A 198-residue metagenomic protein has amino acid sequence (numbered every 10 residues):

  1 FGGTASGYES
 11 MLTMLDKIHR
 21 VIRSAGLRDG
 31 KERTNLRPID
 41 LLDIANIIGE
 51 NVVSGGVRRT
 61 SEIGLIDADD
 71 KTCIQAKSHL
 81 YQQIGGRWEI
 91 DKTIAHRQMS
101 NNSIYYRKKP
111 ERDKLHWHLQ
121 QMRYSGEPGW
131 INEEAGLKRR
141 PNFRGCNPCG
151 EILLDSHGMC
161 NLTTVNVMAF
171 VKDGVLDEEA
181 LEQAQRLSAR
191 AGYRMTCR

Functional and structural regions predicted by a protein language model:
F1, S10-M11, Q121-R198: Function-dense linear segments that define catalytic or interfacial modules in macromolecule-processing proteins
F1-S61, E178-R198: Conserved catalytic alpha/beta cores of large enzymes that bind or transform nucleotide phosphates and polynucleotides
G2-G3, I22-T34, S100-R107, T163-L176: Charged, low-complexity surface segments at secondary-structure and domain boundaries
E9, D16, V21-R28, I47 (+1 more regions): Conserved, charged catalytic cores of large soluble enzymes
R33, L115, N147: Sparse, context-dependent recognition of short Cys/His-centered cofactor- or disulfide-binding micro-motifs
L41-A45, L115, M159: Short runs of predominantly hydrophobic/aromatic residues within well-ordered alpha helices that form helix-helix
